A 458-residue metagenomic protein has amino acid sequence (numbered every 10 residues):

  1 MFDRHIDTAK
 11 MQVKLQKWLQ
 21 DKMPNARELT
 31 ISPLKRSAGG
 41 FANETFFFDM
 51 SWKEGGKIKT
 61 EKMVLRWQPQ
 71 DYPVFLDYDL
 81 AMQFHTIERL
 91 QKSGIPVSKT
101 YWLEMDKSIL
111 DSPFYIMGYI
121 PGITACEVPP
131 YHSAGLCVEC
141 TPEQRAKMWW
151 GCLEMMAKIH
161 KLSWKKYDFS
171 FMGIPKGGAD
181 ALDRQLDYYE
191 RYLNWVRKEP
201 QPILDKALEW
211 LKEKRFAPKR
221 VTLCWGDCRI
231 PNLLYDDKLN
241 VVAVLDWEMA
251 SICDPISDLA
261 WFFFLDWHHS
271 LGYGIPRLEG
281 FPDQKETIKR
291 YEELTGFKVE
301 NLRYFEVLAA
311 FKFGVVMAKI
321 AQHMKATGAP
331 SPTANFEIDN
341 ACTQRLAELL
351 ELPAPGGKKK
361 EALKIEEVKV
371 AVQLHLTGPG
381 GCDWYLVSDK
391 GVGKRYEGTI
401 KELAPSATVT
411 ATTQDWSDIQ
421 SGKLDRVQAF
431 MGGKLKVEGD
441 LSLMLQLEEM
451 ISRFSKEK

Functional and structural regions predicted by a protein language model:
M1-L29: Juxta-kinase regulatory segment immediately upstream of eukaryotic protein kinase catalytic domains
S32-L204, K214-R220, D236-L239: ATP-binding pocket architecture of kinase catalytic cores
L223-W225, I230: Catalytic-loop of the protein kinase fold
L245-A250: Activation of the activation-loop gatekeeper triad in protein kinase-fold domains
S257-T295, A309-T327: Active-site activation/catalytic loop segments of kinase-like enzymes and analogous catalytic loops in related
N301, V315-P355: Helical subdomain adjoining the active site within ATP-dependent kinase catalytic cores
A354-K458: Feature captures hydrophobic
